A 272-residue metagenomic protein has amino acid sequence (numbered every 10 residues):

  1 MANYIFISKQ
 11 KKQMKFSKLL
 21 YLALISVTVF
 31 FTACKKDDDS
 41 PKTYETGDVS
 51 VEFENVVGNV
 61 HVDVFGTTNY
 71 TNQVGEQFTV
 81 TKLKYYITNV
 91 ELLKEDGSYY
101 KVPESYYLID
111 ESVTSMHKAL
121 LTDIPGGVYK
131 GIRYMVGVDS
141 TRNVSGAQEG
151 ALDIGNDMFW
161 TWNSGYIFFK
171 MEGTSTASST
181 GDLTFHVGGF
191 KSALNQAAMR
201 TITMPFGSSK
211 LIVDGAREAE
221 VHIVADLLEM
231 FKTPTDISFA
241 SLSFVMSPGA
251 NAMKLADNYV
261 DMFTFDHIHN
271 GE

Functional and structural regions predicted by a protein language model:
N3-Y4: Intrinsic-disorder-associated, low-complexity terminal segments enriched in Asp/Asn/His/Tyr and depleted of Lys/Arg
I7-Q13, E220, A252: Intrinsic-disorder-associated interaction segments
K9-A23: Bacterial N-terminal signal peptides that target proteins for export
F30-A33: C-terminal motif of bacterial Sec signal peptides marking the signal peptidase cleavage site
K35-E272: A short, solvent-exposed, low-complexity linear motif enriched for acidic/polar residues with Pro/Gly/Ser/Thr
